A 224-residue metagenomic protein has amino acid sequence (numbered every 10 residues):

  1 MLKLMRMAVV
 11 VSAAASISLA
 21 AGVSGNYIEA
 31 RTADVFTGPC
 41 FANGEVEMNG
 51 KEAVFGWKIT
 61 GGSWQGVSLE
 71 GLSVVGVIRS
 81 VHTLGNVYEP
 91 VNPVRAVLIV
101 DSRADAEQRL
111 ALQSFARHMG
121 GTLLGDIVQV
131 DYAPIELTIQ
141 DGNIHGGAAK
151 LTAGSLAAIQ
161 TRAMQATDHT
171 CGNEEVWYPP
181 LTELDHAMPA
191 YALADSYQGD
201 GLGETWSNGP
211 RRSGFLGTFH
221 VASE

Functional and structural regions predicted by a protein language model:
M1-R6: Positively charged n-region of N-terminal signal peptides that target proteins for export
M7-S16: Bacterial N-terminal signal peptides
A21-V100: N-terminal Sec/ER secretory leader and immediately downstream segment of secreted/extracellular precursors
I99-V221: Mature, soluble, non-transmembrane domains
